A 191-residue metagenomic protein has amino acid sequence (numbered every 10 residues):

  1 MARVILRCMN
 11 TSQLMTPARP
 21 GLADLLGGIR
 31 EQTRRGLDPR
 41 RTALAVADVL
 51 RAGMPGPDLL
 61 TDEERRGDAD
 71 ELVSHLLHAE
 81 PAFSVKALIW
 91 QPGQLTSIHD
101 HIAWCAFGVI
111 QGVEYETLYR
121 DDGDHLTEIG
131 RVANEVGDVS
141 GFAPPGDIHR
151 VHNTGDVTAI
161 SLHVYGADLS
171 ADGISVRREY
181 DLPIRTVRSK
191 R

Functional and structural regions predicted by a protein language model:
M1-G56: N-terminal leader/capping segments at the start of a protein or of a new domain
D62-P92, V139: A short glycine-rich, His/Asp/Glu-containing loop-to-beta-strand
K86-D100, P144-G146: Conserved short histidine dyad/triad with adjacent acidic residue
A103-R120: Glycine- and acidic-residue-biased ligand/ion/polar-headgroup-sensing regions
A106-G108, D156-D172: A short hydrophobic beta-strand segment most commonly corresponding to one strand of the jelly-roll/cupin
D121-I148: Short acidic-glycine-tyrosine-enriched beta hairpin
V151-G155: Asparagine-centered strand-capping/turn motif at beta-strand->loop junctions
V164, A171-E179, P183-R191: Domain-scale activation on soluble regions of proteins
